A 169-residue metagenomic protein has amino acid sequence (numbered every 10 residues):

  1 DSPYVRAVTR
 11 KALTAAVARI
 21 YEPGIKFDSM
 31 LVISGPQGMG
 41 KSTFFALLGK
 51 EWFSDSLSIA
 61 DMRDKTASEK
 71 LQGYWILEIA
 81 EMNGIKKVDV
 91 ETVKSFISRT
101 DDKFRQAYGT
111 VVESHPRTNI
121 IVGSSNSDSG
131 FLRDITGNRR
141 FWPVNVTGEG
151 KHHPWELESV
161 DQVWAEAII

Functional and structural regions predicted by a protein language model:
D1-G73: P-loop NTPase catalytic core of nucleic-acid-dependent motor ATPases
I25-S29, S54-L57, M62-V90, S95-I97 (+1 more regions): Feature primarily recognizes SF3-like P-loop helicase cores of small DNA viruses
